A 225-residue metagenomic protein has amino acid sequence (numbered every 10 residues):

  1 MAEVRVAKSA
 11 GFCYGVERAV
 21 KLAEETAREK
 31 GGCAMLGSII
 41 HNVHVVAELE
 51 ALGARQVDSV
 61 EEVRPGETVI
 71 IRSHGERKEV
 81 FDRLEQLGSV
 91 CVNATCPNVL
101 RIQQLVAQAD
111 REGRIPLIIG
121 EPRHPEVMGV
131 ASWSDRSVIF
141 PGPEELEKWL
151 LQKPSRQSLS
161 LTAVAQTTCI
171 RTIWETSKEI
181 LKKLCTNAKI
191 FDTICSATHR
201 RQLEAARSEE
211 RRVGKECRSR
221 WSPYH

Functional and structural regions predicted by a protein language model:
E3-A7, G11-P154, I170-K183, H199-E209: Active-site loop-to-helix "anion-binding N-cap" substructures in soluble metabolic enzymes
K8, A165, D192, K215: Short glycine-centered, acidic/aromatic-flanked micro-motifs in structured strand/loop junctions that mark active-site
E67-T68, L161, G214: Conserved acidic residues
K148, K189-D192: A short, charged helix-loop
L159-R171: Active-site donor-nucleotide binding/catalytic segment of nucleotide-sugar enzymes
F191-R201: Long, charged amphipathic helices and adjacent flexible linkers at domain junctions
G214-H225: Positively charged, low-complexity/disordered segments
